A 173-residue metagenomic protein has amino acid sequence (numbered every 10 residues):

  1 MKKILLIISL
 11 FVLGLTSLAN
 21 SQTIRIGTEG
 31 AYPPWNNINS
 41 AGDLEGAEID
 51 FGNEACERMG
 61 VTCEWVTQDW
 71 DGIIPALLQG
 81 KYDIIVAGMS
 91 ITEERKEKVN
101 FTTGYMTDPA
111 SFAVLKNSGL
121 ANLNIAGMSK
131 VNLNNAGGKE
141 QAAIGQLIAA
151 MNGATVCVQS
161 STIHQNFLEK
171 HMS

Functional and structural regions predicted by a protein language model:
I4-T16: Sec-dependent N-terminal signal peptides
T16, I73-I74, H164-Q165: Short, well-ordered alpha-helical microsegments
S21-M89, E97: Extracytoplasmic small-molecule ligand-binding "clamshell" domains of the periplasmic binding protein/Venus flytrap
V61, S90, E97, T103-Q165: A conserved helix-loop-strand patch within extracytoplasmic ligand-binding domains of the periplasmic binding
H171-M172: Helix-loop-beta element that forms the nucleotide-linked donor phosphate-binding surface in glycosyltransferases
